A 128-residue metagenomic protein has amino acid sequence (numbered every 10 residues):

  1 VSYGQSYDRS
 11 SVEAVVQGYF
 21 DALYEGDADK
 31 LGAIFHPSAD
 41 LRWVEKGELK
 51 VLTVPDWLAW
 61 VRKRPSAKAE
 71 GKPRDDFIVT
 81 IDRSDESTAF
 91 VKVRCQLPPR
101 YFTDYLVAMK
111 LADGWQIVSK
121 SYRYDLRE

Functional and structural regions predicted by a protein language model:
V1-P37, L52-D56, R127: Short, low-complexity N-terminal intrinsically disordered segments enriched in polar/charged residues
S11, D40-E45, K50-Y101: Surface-exposed, charged secondary-structure patches
V12-V16, V91, I117: Hydrophobic aliphatic residue packing
D27, I34, E45-G47, K72 (+1 more regions): Residue-level detector of alpha-helical recognition elements and their boundaries
F35-P37, E45, C95-L97, L106-V107 (+1 more regions): A mature extracytoplasmic/lumenal domain signature
Y101-E128: Short beta-strand edge/turn micro-motifs at domain boundaries
